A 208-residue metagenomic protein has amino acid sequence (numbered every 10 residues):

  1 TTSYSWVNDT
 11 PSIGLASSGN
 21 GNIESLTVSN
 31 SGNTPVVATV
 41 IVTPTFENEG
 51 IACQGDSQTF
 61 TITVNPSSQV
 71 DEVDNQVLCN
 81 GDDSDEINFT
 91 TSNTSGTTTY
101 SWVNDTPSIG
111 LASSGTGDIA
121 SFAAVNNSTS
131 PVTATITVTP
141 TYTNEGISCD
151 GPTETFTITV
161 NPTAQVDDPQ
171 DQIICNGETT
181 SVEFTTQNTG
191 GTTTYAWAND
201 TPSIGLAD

Functional and structural regions predicted by a protein language model:
T1-D208: Extracellular low-complexity Ser/Thr/Asn/Gly-rich intrinsically disordered segments
